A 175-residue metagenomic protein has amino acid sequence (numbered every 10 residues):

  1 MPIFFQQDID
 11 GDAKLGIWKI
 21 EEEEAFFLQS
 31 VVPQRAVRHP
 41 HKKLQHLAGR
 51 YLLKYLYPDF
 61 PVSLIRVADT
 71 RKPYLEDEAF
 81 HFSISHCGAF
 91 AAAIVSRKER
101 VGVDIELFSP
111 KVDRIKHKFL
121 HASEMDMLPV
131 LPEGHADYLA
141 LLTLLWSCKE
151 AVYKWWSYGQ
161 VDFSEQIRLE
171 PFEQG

Functional and structural regions predicted by a protein language model:
M1-G175: Core catalytic alpha/beta fold that binds nucleotide/phospho-ligands
